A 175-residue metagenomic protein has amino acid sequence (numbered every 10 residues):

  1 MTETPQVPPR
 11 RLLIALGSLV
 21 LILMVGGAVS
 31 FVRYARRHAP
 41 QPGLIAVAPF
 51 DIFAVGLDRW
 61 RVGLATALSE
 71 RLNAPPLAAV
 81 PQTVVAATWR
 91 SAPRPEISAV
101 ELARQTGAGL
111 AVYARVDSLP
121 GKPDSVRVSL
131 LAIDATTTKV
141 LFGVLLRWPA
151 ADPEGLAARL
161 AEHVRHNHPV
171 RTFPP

Functional and structural regions predicted by a protein language model:
T2-V20, G26-G43, G121-S125, T136-P175: C-terminal/domain-edge helix-coil "capping" segments
P40-V126, D134-W148: Short beta-strand->alpha-helix linker/helix-N-cap micro-motif that forms a surface specificity/interaction loop
